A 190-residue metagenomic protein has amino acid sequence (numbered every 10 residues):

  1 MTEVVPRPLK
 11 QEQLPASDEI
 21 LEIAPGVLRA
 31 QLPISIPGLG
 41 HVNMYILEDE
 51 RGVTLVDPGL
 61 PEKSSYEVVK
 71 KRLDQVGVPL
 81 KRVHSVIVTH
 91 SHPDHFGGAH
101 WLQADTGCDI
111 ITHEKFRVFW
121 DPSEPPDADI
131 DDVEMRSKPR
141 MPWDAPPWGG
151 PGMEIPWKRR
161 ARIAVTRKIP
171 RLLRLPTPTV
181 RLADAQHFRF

Functional and structural regions predicted by a protein language model:
M1-D18: N-terminal presequences and immediately downstream first alpha-helices
T2-E3, A24-L32, A164-P170: Short Pro/Gly-enriched beta-strand edge/turn motifs at strand-loop
R7-E12, I34-G38, P170-L173: Short, solvent-exposed secondary-structure boundary motifs
L14-P15, L39-H41, R174-P176, L182: Residues that act as N-cap/strand-start positions at coil-to-secondary-structure junctions
P15, I46, F190: Metal-dependent phosphodiesterase/nuclease catalytic metal-binding core
D18-V76, R82: Conserved beta-strand hairpin/beta-sheet module of binuclear metal-dependent hydrolase folds, prominently
L21-G26, L175-T177, R189-F190: Conserved N-terminal entry element of GNAT/NAT acetyltransferase domains
S64-Y66, K70-V180, D184-H187: Active-site HxH/HxHxD metal-binding segment of metal-dependent hydrolases
